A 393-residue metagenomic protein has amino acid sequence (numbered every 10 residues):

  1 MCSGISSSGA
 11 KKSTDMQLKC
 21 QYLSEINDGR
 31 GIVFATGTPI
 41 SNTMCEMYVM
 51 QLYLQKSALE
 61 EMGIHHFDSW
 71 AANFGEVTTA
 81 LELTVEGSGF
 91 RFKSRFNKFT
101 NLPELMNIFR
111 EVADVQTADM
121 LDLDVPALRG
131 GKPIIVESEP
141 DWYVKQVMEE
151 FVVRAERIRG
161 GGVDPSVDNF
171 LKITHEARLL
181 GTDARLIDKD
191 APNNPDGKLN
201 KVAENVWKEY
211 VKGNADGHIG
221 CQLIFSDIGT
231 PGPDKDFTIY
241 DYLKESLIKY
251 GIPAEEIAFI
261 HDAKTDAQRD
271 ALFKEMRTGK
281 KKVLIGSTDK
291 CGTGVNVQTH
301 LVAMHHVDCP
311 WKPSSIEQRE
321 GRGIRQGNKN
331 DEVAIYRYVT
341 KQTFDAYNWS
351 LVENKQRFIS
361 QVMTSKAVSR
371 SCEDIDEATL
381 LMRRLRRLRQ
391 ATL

Functional and structural regions predicted by a protein language model:
M1-A10, K93-R95, T230-I239: Short, flexible/disordered intra-domain loops and linkers
G9-N42, Y53-P192, D196, K208-V211 (+1 more regions): Inter-lobe coupling linker of SF2 helicases/translocases
Y22-D28, V297-T299, N328: Short, conserved loop/helix-junction motifs that constitute active-site signature segments in enzyme catalytic cores
E46-V49, N296-C309, V333-R337: A short beta-strand element within the Helicase C-terminal
G220-I228: Conserved RecA-like ASCE P-loop NTPase motor core of nucleic-acid helicases/translocases
I228-F259: Conserved helicase motor "Helicase C" RecA-like lobe of SF1/SF2 P-loop NTPases
P253-T288: Conserved helicase ATPase core of P-loop NTP-dependent helicases/translocases
K312-N330: Conserved SF2 helicase motif VI
